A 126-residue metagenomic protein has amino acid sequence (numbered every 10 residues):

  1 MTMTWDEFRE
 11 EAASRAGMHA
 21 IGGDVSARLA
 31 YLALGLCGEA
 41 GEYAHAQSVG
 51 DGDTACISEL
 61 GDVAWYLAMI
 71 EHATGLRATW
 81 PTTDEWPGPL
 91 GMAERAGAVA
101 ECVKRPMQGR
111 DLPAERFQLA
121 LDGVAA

Functional and structural regions predicted by a protein language model:
M1-A126: Flexible "arm" and connector segments at domain edges
